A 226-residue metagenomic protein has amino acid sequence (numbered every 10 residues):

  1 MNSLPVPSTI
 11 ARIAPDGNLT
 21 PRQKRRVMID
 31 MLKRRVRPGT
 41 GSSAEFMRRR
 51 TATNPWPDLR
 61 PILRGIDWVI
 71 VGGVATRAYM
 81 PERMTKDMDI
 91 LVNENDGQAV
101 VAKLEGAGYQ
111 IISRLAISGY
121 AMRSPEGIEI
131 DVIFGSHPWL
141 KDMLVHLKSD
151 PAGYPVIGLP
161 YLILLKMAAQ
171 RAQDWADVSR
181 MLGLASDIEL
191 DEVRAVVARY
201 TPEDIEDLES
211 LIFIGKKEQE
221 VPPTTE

Functional and structural regions predicted by a protein language model:
N2-E226: Compositionally biased terminal segments of proteins
